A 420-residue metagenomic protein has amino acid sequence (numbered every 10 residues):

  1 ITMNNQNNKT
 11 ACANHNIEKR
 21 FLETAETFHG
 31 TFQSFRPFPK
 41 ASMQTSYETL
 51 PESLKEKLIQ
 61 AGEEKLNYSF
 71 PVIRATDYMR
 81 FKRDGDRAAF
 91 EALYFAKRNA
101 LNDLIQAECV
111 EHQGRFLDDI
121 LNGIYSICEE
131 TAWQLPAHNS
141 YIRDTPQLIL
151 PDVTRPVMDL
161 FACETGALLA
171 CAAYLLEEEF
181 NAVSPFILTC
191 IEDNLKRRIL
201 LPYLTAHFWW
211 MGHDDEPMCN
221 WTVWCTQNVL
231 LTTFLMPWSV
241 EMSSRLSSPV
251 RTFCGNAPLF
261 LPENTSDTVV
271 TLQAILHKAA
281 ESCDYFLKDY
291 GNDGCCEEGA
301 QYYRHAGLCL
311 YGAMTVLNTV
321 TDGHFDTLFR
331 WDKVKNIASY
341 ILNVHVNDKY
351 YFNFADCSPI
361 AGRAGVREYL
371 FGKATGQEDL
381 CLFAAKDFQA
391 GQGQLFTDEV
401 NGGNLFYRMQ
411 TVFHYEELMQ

Functional and structural regions predicted by a protein language model:
I1-T2: Short, Lys/Arg-enriched N-terminal segments with co-localized hydrophobic residues within the first ~10-30 amino acids
N5-N7, N264: Asparagine/serine/threonine-enriched low-complexity, disordered tracts, especially those forming N-linked glycosylation
N8-L58, Q106-C109, F116: Extreme N-terminal leader/anchor segments
Q44, P51, E91-S247, F253-H345 (+1 more regions): Aromatic-lined, polymer-binding surfaces characteristic of secreted/periplasmic polysaccharide-degrading enzymes
Y47-A96, I105-V110: Asp/Glu-centered strand-loop micro-motifs enriched in Gly/Pro and often flanked by an aromatic residue
F260, H305-Q420: Carbohydrate-active enzyme catalytic cores, enriched for enzymes that act on polyanionic acidic polysaccharides
